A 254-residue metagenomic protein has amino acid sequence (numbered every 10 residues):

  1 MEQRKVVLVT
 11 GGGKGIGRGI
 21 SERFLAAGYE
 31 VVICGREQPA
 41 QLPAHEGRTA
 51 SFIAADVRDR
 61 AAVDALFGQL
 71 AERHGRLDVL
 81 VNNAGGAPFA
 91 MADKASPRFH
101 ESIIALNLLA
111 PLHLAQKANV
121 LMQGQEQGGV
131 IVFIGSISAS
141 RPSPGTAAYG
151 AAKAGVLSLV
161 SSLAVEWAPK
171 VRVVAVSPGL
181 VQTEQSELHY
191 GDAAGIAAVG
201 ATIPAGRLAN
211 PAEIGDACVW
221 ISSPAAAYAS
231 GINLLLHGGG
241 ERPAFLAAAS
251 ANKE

Functional and structural regions predicted by a protein language model:
G13-K14: Conserved glycine-rich cofactor-binding loop
M91-A92, S96-I104, V199: Substrate-binding pocket helix/loop in short-chain dehydrogenase/reductase
L112, R207-L236, E241: C-terminal substrate-recognition "lid" of short-chain dehydrogenase/reductases
A115, A152, V160: Active-site helix of classical SDR
V120, A164-P169, A227: Alpha-helical segment proximal to the catalytic Tyr-Lys
S136: Residue(s) in the substrate-gating loop at a strand-loop-helix junction that position the organic substrate next
R141, S230-E254: Short C-terminal tail/terminal secondary-structure segment of NAD(P)H-dependent dehydrogenase/reductase domains
